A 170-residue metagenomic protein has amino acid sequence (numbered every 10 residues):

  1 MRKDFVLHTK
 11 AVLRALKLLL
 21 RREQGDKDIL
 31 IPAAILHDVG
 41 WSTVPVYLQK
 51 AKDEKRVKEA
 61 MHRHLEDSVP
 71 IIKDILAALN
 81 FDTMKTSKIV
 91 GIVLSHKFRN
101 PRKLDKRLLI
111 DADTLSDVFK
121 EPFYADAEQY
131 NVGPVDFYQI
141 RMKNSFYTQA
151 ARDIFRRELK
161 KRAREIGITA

Functional and structural regions predicted by a protein language model:
M1-A11, E54-D67: Active-site metal-coordination segments of metallo-dependent hydrolases
M1-D26, L36, Y47, F81 (+1 more regions): Divalent metal-dependent phosphate-bond-processing catalytic cores, especially two-metal-ion Mg2+/Mn2+ enzymes that act
V12-L13, K17, H62-A78: An active-site-proximal "capping" alpha-helix that borders the catalytic cofactor pocket
K27-D53, S68, V90-R99: His-Asp-centered metal-binding catalytic motifs of divalent-metal-dependent phosphohydrolases/nucleases
R56-H64, F81, K85, N100 (+1 more regions): Alpha-helix N-cap/loop-to-helix boundary motif
A60-P70, Q139-F146: Short, conserved aromatic-histidine micro-motifs
K73-R99: Internal catalytic-core helix/loop-beta-alpha segment that presents or stabilizes conserved functional determinants
